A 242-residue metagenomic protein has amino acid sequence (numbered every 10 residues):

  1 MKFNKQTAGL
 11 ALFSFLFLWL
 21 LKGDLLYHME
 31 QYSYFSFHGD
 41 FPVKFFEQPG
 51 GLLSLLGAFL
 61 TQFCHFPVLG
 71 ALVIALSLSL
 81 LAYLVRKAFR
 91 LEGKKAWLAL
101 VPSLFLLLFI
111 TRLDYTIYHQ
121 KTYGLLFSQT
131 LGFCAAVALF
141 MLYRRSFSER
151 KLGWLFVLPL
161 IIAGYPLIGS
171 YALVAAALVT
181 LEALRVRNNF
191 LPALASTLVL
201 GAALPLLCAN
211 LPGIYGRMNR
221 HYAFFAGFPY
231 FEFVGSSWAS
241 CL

Functional and structural regions predicted by a protein language model:
M1-F15, A96: Start-transfer (signal-anchor) and selected internal transmembrane alpha helices of multi-pass inner/ER membrane
F15-W19, V101-L113, L158-G169, L198-N210: Aromatic-anchored segments of alpha-helical transmembrane domains
L16-S77: Membrane-interface coil-to-helix junctions
G23-E30, L108-Q120, L206-R220: Juxtamembrane "helix-exit" motif on the non-cytosolic side of transmembrane helices
F46-G50, K95-F147, P166-A172, F228-C241: Membrane-interface micro-motifs in multi-pass membrane enzymes
A75-A96, V137-L142: Transmembrane-helix motifs of polytopic, lipid-linked glycan transferases
R144-L184, A202-P212: Transmembrane helices and adjacent periplasmic/lumenal helix-loop junctions of polyprenol-phosphate-dependent
A195-L242: Membrane-embedded alpha-helical segments of integral membrane proteins
